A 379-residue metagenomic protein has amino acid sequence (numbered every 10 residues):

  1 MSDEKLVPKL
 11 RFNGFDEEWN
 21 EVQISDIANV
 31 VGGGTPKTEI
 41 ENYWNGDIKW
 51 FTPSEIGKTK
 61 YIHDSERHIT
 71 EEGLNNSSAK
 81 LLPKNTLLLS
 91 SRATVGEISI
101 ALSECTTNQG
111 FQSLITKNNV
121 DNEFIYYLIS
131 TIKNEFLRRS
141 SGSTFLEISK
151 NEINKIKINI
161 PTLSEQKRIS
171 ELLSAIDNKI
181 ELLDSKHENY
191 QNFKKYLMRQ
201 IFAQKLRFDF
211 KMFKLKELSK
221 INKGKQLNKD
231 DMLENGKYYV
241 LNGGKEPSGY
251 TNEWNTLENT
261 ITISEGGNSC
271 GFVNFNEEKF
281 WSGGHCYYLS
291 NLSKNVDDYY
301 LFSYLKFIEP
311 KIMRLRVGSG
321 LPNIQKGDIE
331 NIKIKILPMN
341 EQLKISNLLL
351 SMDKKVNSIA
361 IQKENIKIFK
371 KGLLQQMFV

Functional and structural regions predicted by a protein language model:
M1-Q23, K155, N159-K214, N331-V379: Amphipathic alpha-helical coiled-coil/heptad-repeat segments
K9-G34, W50, K155, R207-Q226 (+1 more regions): Non-catalytic DNA-recognition/assembly elements of restriction-modification systems
N13-E18, Q112-D121, N134, R138 (+6 more regions): Proline-centric
E18, K37-T38, N76, E181 (+1 more regions): Short, solvent-exposed loop/turn positions at domain surfaces that link secondary-structure elements or cap domain
G32-G33, I56, K133-N134, L206 (+3 more regions): Generic structural signal for secondary-structure transition and capping sites
G34, G46-D47, T52-S54, Y61-S130 (+4 more regions): A short beta-sheet element
K37-N45, N228-E234, V317: Short coil/turn segments at secondary-structure boundaries
T144-F145, G320: Extended, charge-rich, solvent-exposed interface segments
